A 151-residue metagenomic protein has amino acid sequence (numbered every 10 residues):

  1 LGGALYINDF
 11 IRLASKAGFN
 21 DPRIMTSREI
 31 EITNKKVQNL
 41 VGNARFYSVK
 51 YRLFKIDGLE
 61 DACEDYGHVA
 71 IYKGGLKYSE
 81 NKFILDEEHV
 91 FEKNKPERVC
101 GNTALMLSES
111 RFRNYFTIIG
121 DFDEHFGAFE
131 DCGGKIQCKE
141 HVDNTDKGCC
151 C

Functional and structural regions predicted by a protein language model:
L1-F10: Acceptor-substrate binding/catalytic loop of class I
S15-C151: C-terminal lobe and adjacent flexible extensions of AdoMet/dcAdoMet transferase-like proteins
